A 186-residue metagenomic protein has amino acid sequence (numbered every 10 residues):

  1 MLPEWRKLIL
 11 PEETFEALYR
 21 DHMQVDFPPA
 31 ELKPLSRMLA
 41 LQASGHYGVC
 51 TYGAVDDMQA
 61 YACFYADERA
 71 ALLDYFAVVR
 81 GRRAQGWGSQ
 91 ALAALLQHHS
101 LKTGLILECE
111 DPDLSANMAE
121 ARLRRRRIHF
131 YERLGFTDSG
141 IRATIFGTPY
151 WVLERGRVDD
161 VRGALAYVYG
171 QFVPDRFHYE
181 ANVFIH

Functional and structural regions predicted by a protein language model:
M1-R37, G163-Q171, Y179, V183: Short amphipathic alpha-helix that is part of the acyltransferase structural core
A40-T51: A short helix-loop-beta-strand connector motif used in the catalytic cores of GNAT acetyltransferases and, in some
T51, D56-A77: Conserved beta-strand in the GNAT
F76-R83, D111-D113: A short, internal acetyl-CoA/4′-phosphopantetheine-binding micro-motif in the GNAT/acyltransferase core
V78, A84-H99, L123: Conserved acetyl-CoA-binding loop-helix of GNAT-fold acetyltransferases
H99-L123: Conserved GNAT acetyl-CoA-binding A-motif
R124, R142-H186: C-terminal "cap" of GNAT-fold acetyltransferases
R127-S139: Conserved acetyl-CoA-binding loop of GNAT-fold acetyltransferases
